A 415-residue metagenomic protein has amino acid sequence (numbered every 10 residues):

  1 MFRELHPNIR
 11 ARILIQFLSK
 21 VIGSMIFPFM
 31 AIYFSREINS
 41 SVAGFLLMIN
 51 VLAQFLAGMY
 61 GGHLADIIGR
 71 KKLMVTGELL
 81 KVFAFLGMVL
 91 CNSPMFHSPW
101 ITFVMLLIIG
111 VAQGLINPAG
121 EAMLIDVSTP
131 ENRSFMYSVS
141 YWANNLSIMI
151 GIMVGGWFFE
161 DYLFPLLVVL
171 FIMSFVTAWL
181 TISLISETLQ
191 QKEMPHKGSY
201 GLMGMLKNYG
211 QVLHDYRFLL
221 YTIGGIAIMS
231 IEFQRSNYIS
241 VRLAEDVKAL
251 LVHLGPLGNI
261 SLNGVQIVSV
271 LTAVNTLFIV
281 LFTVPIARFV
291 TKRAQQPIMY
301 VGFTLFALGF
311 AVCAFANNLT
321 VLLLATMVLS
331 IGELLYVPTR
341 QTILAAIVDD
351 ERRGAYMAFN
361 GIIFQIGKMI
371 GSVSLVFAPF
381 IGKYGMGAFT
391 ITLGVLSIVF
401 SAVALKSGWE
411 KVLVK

Functional and structural regions predicted by a protein language model:
M1-H6, T188-T222, G255: Juxtamembrane intracellular "pre-TM" segments in multi-pass secondary transporters
F2-A53, L219-G224, I228-P256: Helix-loop boundary and gating motifs at the non-cytosolic
F17, S98-L115, V321-L335: Hydrophobic core of transmembrane alpha-helices in multi-pass small-molecule transporters, especially MFS/SLC-type
L56-S93: Conserved MFS/SLC helix-loop-helix module at the cytosolic interface between two early adjacent transmembrane helices
G58-R70, L281-A294: Helix-to-loop junctions at the C-terminal end of transmembrane segments in multipass secondary transporters
L79-F96, T304-N317: C-terminal ends and interior cores of transmembrane alpha-helices in multi-pass membrane transporters/permeases
L107-N144: Cytoplasmic helix-loop-helix junction between adjacent transmembrane helices in 12-TM secondary transporters
A178-H196, V403-K415: Helix-loop junctions on the cytosolic side of multi-pass membrane transporters, especially the intracellular loop
